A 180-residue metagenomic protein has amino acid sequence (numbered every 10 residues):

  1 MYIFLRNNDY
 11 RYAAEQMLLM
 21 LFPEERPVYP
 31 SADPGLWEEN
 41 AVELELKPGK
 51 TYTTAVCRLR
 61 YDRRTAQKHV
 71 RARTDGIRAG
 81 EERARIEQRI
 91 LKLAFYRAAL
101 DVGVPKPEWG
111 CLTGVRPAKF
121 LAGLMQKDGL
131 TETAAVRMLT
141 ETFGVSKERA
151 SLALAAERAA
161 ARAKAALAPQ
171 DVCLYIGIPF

Functional and structural regions predicted by a protein language model:
M1-E39: Short Lys/Arg-enriched alpha/beta "domain-start" segment
A13-M20, I90-D101, A118-G123: Short, hydrophobic/amphipathic alpha-helical patches that form generic packing surfaces within helical domains
V28, G35-V42, L112-K127, E141: SAM-dependent transferase fold signal centered on methyltransferase-like domains, encompassing both Class I
N40-I77: Amphipathic beta-strand/beta-sheet edge segments enriched in Tyr/Trp
T74-E87, L91, F95: Extended acidic/polar, glycine-enriched regions that form or flank non-catalytic beta-rich accessory modules
R83, V104-L112: Short acidic, glycine/proline-enriched loop segments that cap or flank alpha-helices
A99-K106, K127, E132-L174: N-terminal [4Fe-4S]-dependent radical SAM core
C111, V115-A122, R158-F180: N-terminal pre-triad scaffold of radical SAM enzymes
